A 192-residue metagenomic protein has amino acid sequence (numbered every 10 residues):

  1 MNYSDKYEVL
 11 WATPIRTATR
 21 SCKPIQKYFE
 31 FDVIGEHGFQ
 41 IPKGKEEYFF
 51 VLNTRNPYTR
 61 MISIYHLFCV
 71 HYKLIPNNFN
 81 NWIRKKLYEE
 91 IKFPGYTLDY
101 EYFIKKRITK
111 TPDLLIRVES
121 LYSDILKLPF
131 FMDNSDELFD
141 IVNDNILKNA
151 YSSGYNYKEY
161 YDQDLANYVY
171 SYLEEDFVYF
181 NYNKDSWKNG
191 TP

Functional and structural regions predicted by a protein language model:
M1-P192: Membrane-interface amphipathic segments in extracytoplasmic regions
